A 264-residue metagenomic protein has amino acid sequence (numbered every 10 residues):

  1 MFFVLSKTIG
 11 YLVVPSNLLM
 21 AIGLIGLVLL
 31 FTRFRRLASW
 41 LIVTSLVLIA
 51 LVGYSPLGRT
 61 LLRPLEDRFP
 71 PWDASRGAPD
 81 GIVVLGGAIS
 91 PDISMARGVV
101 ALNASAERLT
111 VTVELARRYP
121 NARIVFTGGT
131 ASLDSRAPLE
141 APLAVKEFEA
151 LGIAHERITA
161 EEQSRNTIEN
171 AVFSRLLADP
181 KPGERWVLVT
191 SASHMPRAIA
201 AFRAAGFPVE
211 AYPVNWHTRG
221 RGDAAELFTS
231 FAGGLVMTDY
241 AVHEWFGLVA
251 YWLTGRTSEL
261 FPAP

Functional and structural regions predicted by a protein language model:
M1-I9, L57, L61-L65, V242-V249: Hydrophobic alpha-helical segments of integral membrane proteins, encompassing both true transmembrane helices
M1-L30: Membrane-embedded alpha-helical segments of integral membrane proteins
L18-V28, L41-L51, V242, F246: Lipid-exposed faces of alpha-helical membrane segments in multi-pass integral membrane proteins
L30-A38: Membrane-interface helix-boundary motifs at transmembrane edges
R35, P64-P71, G255-L260: Transmembrane helix-loop junctions in multipass membrane proteins, especially transporters and channels
L46, L51, S55-D239: A structural signal for short, hydrophobic/glycine-enriched beta-strand patches
D223-T229, V236-P264: Extracytoplasmic/luminal low-complexity segments enriched in Pro/Gly and acidic/polar residues that act as flexible
